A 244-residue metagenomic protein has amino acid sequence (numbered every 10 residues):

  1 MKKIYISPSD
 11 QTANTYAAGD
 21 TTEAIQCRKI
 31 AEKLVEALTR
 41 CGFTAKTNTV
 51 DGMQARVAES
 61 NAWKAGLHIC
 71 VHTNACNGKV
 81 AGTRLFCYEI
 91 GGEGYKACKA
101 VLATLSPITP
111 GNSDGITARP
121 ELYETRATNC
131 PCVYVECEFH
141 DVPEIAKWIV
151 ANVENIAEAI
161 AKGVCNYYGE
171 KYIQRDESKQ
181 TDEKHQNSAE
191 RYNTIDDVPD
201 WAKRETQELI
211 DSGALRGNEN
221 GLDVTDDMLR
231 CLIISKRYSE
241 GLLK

Functional and structural regions predicted by a protein language model:
K2-Y5, Q11-N14, A24-K179: Active-site-proximal helix/loop segments of hydrolytic enzymes
A13-Y16, G217: Short, solvent-exposed loop/turn elements at domain surfaces
G19: Basic, amphipathic juxtamembrane/active-site segments that coordinate anionic phosphate or diphosphate groups
S178-K244: Short, solvent-exposed alpha-helical surface patches in non-cytosolic proteins
